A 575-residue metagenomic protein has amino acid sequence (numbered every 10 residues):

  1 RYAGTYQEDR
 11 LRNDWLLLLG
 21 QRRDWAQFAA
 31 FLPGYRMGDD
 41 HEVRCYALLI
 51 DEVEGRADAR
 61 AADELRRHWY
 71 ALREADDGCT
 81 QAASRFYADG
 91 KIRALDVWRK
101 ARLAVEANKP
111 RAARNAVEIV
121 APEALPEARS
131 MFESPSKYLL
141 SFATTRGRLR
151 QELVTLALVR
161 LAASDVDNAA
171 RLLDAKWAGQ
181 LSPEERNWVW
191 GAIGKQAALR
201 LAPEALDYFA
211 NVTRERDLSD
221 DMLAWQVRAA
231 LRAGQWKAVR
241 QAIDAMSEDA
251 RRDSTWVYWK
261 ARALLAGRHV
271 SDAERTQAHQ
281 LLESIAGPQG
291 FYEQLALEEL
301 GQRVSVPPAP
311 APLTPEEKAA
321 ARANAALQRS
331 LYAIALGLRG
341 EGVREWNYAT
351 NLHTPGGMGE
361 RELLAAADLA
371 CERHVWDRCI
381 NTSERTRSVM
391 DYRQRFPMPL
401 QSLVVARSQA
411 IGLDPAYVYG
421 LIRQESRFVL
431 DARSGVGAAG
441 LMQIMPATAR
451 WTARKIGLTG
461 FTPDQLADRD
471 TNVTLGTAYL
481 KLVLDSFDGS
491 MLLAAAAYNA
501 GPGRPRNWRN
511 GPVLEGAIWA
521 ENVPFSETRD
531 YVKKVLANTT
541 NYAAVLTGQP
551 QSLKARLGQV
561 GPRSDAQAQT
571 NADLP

Functional and structural regions predicted by a protein language model:
R1, W25-Y35, A57-A71, A94-R102 (+12 more regions): Alpha-helical repeat scaffolds
G4-N13, R22-Q27, M37-Y46, R56-D63 (+17 more regions): Generic helix N-cap/helix-start motif at coil->alpha-helix transitions
L18, I50-D51, L103, R160 (+6 more regions): Residue-level signature for tetratricopeptide repeat
L18, R22, E52-R56, G90 (+7 more regions): Structural motif corresponding to the intra-repeat A-B loop/turn of tetratricopeptide repeats
R99-L103, L153-S164, I193-Q196, N324-Y348 (+1 more regions): Alpha-helical segment of the N-proximal tetratricopeptide repeat
A175-G179, D207-R214, D220, A224 (+6 more regions): Catalytic glycan-binding domains that act on GlcNAc-containing polysaccharides
R303, P310-L338, L553: Acidic, serine/threonine-rich low-complexity intrinsically disordered linkers/hinges in large eukaryotic
